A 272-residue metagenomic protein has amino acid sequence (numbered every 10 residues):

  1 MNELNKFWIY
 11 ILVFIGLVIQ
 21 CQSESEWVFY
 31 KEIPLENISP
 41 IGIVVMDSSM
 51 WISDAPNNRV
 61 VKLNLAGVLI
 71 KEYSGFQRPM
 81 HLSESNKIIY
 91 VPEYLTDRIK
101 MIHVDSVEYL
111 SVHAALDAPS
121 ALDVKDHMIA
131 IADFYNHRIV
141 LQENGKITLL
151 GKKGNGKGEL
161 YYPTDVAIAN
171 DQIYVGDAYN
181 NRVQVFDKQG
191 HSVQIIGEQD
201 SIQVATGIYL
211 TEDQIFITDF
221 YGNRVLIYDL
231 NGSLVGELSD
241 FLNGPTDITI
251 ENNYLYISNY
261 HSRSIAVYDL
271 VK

Functional and structural regions predicted by a protein language model:
I15-W27: Bacterial Sec-dependent signal peptides at the C-terminal "C-region" and cleavage site
V28-L35, V68-Y73, S106-H113, I147-K157 (+2 more regions): A short beta-strand motif characteristic of beta-propeller blades
L35-M46, F76-S85, H113-K125, G156-A169 (+2 more regions): Beta-rich, blade/repeat-based domains predominating in secreted/periplasmic proteins but also intracellular
I52-N57, V91-D97, I131-H137, V175-Y179 (+2 more regions): Conserved beta-strand positions in repeat-built beta-propeller and related beta-rich domains
R59-V61, R98-K100, R138-V140, R182-Q184 (+2 more regions): A short loop-to-beta-strand structural motif that recurs across blades of beta-propeller domains
N64-V68, I102-S106, Q142-K146, D187-H191 (+2 more regions): Short loop/turn segments that connect beta-strands within beta-propeller blades
G244-K272: Blade-level signature of beta-propeller repeat domains, shared across WD40, Kelch, NHL, RCC1 and BNR/Asp-box propellers
